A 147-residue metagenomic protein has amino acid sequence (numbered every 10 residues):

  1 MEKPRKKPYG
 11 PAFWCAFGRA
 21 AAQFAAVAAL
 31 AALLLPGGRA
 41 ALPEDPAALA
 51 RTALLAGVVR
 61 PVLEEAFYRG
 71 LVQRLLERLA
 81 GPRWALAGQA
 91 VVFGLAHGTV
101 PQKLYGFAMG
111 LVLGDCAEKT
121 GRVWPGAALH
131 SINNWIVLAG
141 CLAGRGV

Functional and structural regions predicted by a protein language model:
E2-R60, R74-R78, V147: Juxtamembrane helix-loop-helix connectors linking adjacent transmembrane helices in multi-pass membrane enzymes
W14-A21, A50-L54, R83-G88, K103-F107 (+1 more regions): Hydrophobic alpha-helical transmembrane segments
V58-V59, G70-A80, G94-P101: Short, amphipathic, aromatic/basic-enriched membrane-interface segments that mark the entry/exit of transmembrane
V62-F67, L71-V72, T99, A128 (+1 more regions): Active-site His/Glu-centered metal-binding helix of metallohydrolases
A66-G88, D115-R122: Membrane-interface helix/loop boundary segments of multi-pass membrane proteins
P82-H97, S131: Small-polar-interrupted transmembrane alpha-helices in polytopic inner-membrane proteins
A90, Q102-V147: Functionally important transmembrane alpha-helices
